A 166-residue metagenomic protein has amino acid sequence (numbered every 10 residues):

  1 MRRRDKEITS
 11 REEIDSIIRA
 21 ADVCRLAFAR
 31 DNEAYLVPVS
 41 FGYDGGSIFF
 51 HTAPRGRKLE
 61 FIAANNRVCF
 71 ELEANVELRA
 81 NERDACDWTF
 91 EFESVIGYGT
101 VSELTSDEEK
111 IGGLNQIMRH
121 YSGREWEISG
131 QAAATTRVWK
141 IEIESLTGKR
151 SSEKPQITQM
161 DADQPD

Functional and structural regions predicted by a protein language model:
M1-R19: Extreme N-terminal tail/first-helix region
R2-D5, N75-P155: Charged, gly/pro-rich active-site loop segments
A20-C24, Y121-R124: Short Pro/Gly-enriched beta-strand edge/turn motifs at strand-loop
A21-P54: Short beta-strand segments
G42-L78: A short mixed-secondary-structure module that forms the rim of ligand-binding clefts
I62-A64, L104-E108, D163: A short, structured loop/turn motif at beta-sheet edges
Q156-D166: Short, low-complexity, charge-dense intrinsically disordered segments
